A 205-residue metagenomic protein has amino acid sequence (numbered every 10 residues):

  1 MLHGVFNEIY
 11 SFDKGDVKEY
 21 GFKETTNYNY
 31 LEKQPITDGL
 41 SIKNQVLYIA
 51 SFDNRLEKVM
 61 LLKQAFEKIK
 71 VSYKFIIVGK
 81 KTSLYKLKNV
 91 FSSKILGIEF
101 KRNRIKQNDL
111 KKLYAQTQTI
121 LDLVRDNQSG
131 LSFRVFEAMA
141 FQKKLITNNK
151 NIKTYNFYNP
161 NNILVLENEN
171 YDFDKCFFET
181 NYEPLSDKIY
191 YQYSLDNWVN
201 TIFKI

Functional and structural regions predicted by a protein language model:
M1-E67: Catalytic core of nucleotide-activated saccharide and alditol-phosphate transferases
V5, T25, D38-V46, L87-K94 (+1 more regions): Short, surface-exposed amphipathic charged segments that create phosphate/polyanion-binding patches used for binding
F6-N7, K70, Q118, Q142: Residue-level detector of structured alpha->beta connecting loops
S11-K18, V78-T82, N148-K153, E169: Short, polar loop motifs at secondary-structure junctions
F22-E24, Y73, L145: Hydrophobic anchor at the start of a short beta-strand that flanks the dinucleotide cofactor-binding loop
V46-S51, I95-K101, I120-V124: Surface-exposed cleft-lining segments at the edges of enzyme active sites
F66-N103, N108, K150: Catalytic donor nucleotide-activated moiety binding site of glycosyltransferases and closely related
L110-I205: Catalytic binding pocket for nucleotide-activated donors in carbohydrate/polymer assembly enzymes
